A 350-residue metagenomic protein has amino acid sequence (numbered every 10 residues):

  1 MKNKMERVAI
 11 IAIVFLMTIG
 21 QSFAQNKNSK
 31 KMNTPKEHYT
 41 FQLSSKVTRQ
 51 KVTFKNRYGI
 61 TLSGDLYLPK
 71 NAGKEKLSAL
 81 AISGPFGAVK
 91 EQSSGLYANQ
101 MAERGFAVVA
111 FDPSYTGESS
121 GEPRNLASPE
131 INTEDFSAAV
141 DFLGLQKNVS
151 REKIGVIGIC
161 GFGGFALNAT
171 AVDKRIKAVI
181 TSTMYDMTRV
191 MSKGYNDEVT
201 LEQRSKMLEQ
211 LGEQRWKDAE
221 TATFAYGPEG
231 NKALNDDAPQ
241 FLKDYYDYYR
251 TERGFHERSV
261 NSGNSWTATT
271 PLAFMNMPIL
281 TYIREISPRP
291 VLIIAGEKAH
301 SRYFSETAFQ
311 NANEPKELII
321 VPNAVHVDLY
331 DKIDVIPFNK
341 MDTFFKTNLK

Functional and structural regions predicted by a protein language model:
S29-E75: N-terminal cap/lid segment of alpha/beta-hydrolase-fold proteins
E75-P85: Short beta-strand element of the alpha/beta-hydrolase
G87-N99, P113: The serine-hydrolase catalytic nucleophile loop
Q100-E118: Conserved alpha/beta-hydrolase
L126-K147: Alpha/beta-hydrolase active-site loop
L167-Y248: Alpha/beta-hydrolase-fold enzymes
I293-A295: Short beta-strand/loop motif that positions the catalytic acidic residue of the alpha/beta-hydrolase fold
A324-V335: Catalytic histidine-centered segment of alpha/beta-hydrolase-like enzymes
